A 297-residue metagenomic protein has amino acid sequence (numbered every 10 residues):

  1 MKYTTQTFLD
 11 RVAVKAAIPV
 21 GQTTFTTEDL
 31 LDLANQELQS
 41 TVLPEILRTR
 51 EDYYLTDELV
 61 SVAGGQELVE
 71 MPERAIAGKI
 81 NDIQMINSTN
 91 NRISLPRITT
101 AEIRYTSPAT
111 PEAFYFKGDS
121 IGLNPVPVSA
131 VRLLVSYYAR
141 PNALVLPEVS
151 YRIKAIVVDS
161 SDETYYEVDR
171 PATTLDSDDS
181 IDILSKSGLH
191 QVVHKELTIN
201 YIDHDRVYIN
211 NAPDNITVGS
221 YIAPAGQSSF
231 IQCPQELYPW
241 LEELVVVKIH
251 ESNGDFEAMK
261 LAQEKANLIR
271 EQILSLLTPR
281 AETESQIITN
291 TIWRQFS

Functional and structural regions predicted by a protein language model:
M1-S297: Glycine-enriched, solvent-exposed interface loops adjoining structured elements
